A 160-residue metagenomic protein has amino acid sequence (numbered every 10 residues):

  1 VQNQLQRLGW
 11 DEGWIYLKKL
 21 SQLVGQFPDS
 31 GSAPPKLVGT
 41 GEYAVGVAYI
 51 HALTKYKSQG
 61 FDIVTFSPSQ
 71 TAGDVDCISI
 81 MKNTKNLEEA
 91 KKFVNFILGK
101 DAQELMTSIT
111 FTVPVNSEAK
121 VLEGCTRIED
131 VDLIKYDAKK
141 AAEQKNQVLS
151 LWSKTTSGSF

Functional and structural regions predicted by a protein language model:
N3-T65: Ligand-binding pocket segment of bilobal, Venus flytrap-like solute-binding proteins
L5-G9, Q22-G25, G39, Y43 (+5 more regions): Sec-exported extracytoplasmic/periplasmic mature domains
G9, Q26, S30, A72 (+2 more regions): Extracytoplasmic/periplasmic, Sec-exported soluble proteins
I15-K18, K36, T40, T54 (+4 more regions): Solvent-exposed, polar/charged alpha-helical surfaces in well-ordered, non-transmembrane soluble domains, broadly
I50, S67-S69, K82: Active-site proximal loops enriched in glycine and acidic residues that flank catalytic Cys/His/Asp and coordinate
D62-S67, T71-V75: Extended hydrophobic/aromatic segments used for targeting, binding, or gating
A72, D76, M81-Y136: Mature extracytoplasmic/periplasmic domains
E123-F160: Extracellular/periplasmic bilobal clamshell ligand-binding domains
